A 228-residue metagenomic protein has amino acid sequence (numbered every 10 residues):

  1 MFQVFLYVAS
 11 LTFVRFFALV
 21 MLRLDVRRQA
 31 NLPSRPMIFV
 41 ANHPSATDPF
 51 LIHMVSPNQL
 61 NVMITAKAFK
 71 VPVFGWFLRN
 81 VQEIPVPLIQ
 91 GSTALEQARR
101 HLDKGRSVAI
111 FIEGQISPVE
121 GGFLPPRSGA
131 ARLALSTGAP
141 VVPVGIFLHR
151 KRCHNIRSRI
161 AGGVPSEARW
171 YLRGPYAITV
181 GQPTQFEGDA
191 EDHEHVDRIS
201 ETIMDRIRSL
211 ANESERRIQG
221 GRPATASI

Functional and structural regions predicted by a protein language model:
M1-N31, L51, N58, K70-V81: A transmembrane-helix-recognition feature enriched in membrane-embedded lipid enzymes and envelope glyco-/phospholipid
A18-V26, I89, R159-G163: Short gly/ser/thr-rich secondary-structure transition/capping motifs
P33-Q90, E96-Q97: Catalytic core of membrane glycerolipid acyltransferases/transacylases, capturing the structured, soluble-facing
H101-A130: Catalytic-site beta-strand/loop segments enriched in glycine and acidic/polar residues
G122-E191, A224: A cross-family acyltransferase "interaction/gating" segment
A190-R198: Short, charged, surface-exposed loops that flank catalytic or proteolytic processing sites
E215-I228: Short, highly charged C-terminal tails/helix-capping segments
